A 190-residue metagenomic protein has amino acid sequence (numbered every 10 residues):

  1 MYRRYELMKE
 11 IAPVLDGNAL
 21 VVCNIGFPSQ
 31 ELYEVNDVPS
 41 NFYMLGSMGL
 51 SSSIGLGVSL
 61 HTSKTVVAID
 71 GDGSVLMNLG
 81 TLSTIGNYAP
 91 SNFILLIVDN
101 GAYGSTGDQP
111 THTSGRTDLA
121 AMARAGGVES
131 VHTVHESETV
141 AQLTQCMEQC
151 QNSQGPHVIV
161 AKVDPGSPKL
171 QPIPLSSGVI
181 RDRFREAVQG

Functional and structural regions predicted by a protein language model:
M1-Y2: Absolute protein N-terminus
Y5-K9, V14, L20, E31-R181: Thiamine diphosphate
C23: Conserved hydrophobic/aromatic pocket- or pore-lining residues that grip, position, or stack substrates in active sites
G26-P28: Short, polar loop motifs at secondary-structure junctions
D182-G190: Short, flexible loop segments at boundaries between secondary-structure elements
